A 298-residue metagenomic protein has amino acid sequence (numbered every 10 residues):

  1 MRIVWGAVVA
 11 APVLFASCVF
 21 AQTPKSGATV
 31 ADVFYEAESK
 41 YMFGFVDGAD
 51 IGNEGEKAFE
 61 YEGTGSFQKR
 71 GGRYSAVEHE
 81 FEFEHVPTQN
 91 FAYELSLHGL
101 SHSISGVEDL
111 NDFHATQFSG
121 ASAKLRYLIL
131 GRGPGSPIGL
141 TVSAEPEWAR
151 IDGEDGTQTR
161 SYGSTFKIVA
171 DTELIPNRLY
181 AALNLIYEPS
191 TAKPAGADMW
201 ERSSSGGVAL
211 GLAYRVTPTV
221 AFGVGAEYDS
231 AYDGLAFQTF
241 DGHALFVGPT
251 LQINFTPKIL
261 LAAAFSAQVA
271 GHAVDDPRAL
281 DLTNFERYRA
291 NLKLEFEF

Functional and structural regions predicted by a protein language model:
M1-E36: Cleavable N-terminal export/targeting peptides
Q22-F298: Transmembrane beta-barrel domains of Gram-negative outer membranes and organellar outer membranes
